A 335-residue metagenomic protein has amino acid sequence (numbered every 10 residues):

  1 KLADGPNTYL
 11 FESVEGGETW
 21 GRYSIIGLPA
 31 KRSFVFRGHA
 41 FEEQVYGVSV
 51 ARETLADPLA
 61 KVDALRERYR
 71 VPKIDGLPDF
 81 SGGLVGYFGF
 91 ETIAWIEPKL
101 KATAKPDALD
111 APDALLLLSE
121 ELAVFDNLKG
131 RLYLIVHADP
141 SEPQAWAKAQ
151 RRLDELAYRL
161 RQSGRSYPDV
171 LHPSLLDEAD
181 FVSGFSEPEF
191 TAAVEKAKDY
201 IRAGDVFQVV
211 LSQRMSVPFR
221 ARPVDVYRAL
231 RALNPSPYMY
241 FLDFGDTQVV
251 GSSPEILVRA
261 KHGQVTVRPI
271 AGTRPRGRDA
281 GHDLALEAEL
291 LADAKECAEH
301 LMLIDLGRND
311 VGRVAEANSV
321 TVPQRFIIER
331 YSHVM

Functional and structural regions predicted by a protein language model:
K1-M335: Extended alpha-helical targeting/anchoring segments, especially N-terminal organellar/secretory targeting helices
